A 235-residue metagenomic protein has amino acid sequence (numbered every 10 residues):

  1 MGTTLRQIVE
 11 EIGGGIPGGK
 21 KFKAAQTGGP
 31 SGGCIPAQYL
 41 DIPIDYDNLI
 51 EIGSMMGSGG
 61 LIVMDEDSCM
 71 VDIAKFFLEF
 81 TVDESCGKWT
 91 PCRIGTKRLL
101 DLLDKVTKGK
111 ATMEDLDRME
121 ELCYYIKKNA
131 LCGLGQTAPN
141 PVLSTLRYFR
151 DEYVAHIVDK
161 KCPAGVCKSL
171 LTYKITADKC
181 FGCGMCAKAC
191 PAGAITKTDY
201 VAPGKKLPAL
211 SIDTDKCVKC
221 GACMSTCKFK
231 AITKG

Functional and structural regions predicted by a protein language model:
M1-T172: Redox cofactor-anchoring modules in respiratory/redox and cofactor-processing assemblies
E10, L100, P191, T196 (+1 more regions): A short local structural element in Rossmann-fold oxidoreductases
K20-F22, L207, C227: Short edge beta-strand segments in beta-sheet-rich domains
F77-F80, K161-G182, A194-K219, A231-G235: Ferredoxin-like iron-sulfur electron-transfer modules
S85-R93, Y124-Y125, N129-Q136, T172-G193 (+1 more regions): Cysteine-centered iron-sulfur cluster-binding motifs in ferredoxin-type domains/subunits of redox enzymes
